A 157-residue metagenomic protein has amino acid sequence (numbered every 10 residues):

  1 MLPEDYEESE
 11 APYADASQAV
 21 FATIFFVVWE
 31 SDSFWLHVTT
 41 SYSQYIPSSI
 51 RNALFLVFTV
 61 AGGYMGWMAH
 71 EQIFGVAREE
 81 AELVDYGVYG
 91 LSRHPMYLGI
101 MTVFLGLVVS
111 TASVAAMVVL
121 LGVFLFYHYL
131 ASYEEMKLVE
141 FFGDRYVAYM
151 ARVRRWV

Functional and structural regions predicted by a protein language model:
M1-D85, G99-V157: Membrane-anchoring alpha-helices and their flanking helix-loop junctions
S92-R93: Conserved SAM-binding loop
M96: Active-site His/Glu-centered metal-binding helix of metallohydrolases
